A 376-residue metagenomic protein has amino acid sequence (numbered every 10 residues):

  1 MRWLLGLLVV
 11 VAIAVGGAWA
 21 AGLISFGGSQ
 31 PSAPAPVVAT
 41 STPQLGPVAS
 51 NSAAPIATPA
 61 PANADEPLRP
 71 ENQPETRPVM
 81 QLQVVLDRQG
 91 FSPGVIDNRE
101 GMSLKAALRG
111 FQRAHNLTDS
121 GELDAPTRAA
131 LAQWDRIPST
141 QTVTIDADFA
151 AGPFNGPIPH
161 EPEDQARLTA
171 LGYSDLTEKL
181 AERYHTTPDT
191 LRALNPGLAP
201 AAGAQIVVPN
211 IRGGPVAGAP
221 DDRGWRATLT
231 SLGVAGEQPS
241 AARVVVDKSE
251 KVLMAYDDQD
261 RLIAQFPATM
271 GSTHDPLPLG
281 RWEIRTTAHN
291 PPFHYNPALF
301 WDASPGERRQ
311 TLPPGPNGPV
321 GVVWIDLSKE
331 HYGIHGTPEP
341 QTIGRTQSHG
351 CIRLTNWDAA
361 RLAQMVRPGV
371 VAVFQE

Functional and structural regions predicted by a protein language model:
M1-F26: Sec-dependent N-terminal signal peptides
R2, D302-E376: Exported/periplasmic cell-wall-interacting domains
F26-N63: Juxtamembrane proline-rich low-complexity "stalk" or linker regions positioned immediately after a signal peptide
P74-A106, G110, D148-H185: Primarily a LysM-type cell-wall glycan-binding module
Q81, S103, P126, P138-T140 (+10 more regions): Extracytoplasmic
M102-A106, G110-P153, R192-A227: Extracellular LysM carbohydrate-binding repeats and other cell-envelope/extracellular binding modules
Q165-Q265: Secretory/export targeting leaders with adjacent low-complexity proregions
P220, G224-T337: Gly/Pro-biased beta-strand-loop elements
